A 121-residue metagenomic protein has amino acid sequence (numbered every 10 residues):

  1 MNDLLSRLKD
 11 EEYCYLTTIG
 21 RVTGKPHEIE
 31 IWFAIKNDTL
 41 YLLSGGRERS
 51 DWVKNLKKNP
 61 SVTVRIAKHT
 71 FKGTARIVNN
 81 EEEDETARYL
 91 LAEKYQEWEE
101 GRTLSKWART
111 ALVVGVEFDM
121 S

Functional and structural regions predicted by a protein language model:
M1-Y15, E82: Extreme N-terminal tail/first-helix region
L4-S6, Y41-K54: Covalent nucleotidyltransferase core used to form phosphodiester bonds in nucleic acids
E11-G45, V62: Short beta-strand segments
K25-P26, N55-K57, R109: Short solvent-exposed loop/turn micro-motifs enriched in small/polar/acidic residues
D51-K57, D84-E85: A short, polar/proline- and glycine-enriched secondary-structure boundary/capping micro-motif
H69-S121: Charged, gly/pro-rich active-site loop segments
